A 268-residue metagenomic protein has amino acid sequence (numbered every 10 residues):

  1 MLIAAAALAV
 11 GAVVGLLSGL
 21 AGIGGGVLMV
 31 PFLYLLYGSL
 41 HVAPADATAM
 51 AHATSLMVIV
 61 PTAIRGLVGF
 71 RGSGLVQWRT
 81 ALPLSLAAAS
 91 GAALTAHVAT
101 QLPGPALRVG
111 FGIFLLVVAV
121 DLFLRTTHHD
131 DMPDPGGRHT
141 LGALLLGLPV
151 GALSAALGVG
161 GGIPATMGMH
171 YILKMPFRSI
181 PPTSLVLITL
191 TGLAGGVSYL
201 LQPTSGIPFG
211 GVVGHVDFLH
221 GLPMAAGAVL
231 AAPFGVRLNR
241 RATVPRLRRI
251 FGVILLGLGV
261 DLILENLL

Functional and structural regions predicted by a protein language model:
M1-A21, L28-A49, R65-A156, H170-L173 (+2 more regions): Juxtamembrane transmembrane-helix boundary motif
A7, I59, P164, I188 (+1 more regions): Conserved active-site and cofactor/substrate-binding residues in soluble primary-metabolism enzymes
G15, H52-I59, A89, S184-G192 (+1 more regions): Transmembrane helix-bundle signature of multi-pass membrane transporters/permeases
G24-G25, G161: Conserved extracellular-gate-facing transmembrane-helix segments in secondary transporters
V27-L28, M57: Hydrophobic alpha-helical transmembrane segments of integral membrane proteins, especially lipid-exposed positions
V159-L187: Aromatic-anchored, glycine/proline-accented short structural segments that stabilize local strand-turns or short
L193-S198: Hydrophobic alpha-helical transmembrane segments that constitute the membrane-spanning cores of multi-pass membrane
